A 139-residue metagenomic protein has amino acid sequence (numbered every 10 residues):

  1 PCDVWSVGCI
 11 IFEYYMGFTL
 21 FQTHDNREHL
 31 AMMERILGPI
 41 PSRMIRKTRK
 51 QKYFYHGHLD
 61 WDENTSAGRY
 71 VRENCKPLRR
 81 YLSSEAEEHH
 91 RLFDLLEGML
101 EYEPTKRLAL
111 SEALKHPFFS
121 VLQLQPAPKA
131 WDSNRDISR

Functional and structural regions predicted by a protein language model:
D3: Conserved catalytic-loop aspartate of Hanks-type protein kinases
Y14-Y15: Hydrophobic anchor on a C-lobe helix of Hanks-type protein kinase catalytic domains
F18-D25, R107: Activation segment of protein kinase catalytic domains
L30, F93-L96, L110: Hydrophobic alpha-helical patch in the C-lobe of Hanks-type protein kinase catalytic domains
P39-E97: C-terminal lobe substrate-recognition/regulatory segment of protein kinase catalytic domains
G98, T105-R139: Regulatory extensions flanking the kinase catalytic core
